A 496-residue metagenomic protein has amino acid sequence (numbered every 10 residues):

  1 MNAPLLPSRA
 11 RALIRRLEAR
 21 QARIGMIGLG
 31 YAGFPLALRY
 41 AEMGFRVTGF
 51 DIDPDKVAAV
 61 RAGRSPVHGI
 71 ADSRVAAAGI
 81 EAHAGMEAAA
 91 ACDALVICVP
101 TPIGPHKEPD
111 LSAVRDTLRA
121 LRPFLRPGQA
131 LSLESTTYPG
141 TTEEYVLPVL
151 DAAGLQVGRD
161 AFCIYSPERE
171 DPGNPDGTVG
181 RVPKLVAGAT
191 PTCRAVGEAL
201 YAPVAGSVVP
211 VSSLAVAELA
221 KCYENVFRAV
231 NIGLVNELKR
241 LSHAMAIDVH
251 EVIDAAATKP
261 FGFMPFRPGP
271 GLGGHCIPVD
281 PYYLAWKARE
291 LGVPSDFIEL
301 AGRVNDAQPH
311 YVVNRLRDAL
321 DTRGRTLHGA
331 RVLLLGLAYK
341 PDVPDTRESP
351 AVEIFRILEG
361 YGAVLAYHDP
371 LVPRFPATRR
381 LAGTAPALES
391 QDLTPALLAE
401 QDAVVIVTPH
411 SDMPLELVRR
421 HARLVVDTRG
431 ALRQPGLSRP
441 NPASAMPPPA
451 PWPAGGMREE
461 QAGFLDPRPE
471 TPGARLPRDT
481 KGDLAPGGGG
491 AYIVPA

Functional and structural regions predicted by a protein language model:
N2-P447, P451-D466, R475, D479-A496: Structural/interface elements that position substrates and couple domains in central-metabolism enzymes
